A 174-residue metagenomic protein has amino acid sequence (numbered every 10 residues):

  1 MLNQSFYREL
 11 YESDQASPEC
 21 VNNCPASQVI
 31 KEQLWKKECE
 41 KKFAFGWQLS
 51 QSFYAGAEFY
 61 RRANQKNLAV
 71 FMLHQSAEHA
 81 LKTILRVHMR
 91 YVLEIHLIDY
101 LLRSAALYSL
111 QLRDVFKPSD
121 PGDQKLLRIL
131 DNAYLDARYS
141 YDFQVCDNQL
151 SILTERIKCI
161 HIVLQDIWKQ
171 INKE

Functional and structural regions predicted by a protein language model:
M1-A63, L68, R86-E174: Catalytic core of pol beta-like nucleotidyltransferases
K66-R86: Short, hydrophobic, well-ordered secondary-structure elements
